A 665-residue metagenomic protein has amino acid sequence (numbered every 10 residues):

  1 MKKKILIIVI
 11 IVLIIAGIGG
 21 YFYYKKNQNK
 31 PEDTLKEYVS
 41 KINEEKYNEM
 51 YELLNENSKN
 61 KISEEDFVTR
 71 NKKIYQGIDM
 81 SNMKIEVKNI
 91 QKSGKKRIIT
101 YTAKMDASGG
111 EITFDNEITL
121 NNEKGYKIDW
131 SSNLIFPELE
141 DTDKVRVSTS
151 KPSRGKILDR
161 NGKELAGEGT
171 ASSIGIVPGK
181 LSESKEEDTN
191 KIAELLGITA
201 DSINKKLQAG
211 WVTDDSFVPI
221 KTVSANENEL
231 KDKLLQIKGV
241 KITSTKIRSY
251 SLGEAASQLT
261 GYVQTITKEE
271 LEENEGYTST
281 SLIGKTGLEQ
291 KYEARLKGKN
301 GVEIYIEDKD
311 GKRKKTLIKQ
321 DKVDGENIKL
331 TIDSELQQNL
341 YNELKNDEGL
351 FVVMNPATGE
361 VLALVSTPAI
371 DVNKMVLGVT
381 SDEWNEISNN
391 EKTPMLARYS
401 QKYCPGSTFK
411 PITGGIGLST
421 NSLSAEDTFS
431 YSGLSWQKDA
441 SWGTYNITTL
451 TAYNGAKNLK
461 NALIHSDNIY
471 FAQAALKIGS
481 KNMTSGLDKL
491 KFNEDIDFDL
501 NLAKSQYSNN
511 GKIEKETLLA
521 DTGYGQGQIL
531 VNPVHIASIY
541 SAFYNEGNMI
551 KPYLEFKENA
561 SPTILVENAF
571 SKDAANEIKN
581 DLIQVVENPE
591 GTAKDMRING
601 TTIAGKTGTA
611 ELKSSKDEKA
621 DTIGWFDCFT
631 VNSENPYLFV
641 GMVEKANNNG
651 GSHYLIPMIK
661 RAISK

Functional and structural regions predicted by a protein language model:
M1-I14, G19-F22: N-terminal Sec-pathway targeting helices
F22-K25, K36-E37, L53-S58, K104-D106 (+13 more regions): Second-shell loop/turn segments in exported
K25-K72: Core segments of small alpha/beta cavity-forming domains
Q28-E32, N43-E44, N60-E64, G94-K96 (+22 more regions): Solvent-exposed, acidic/flexible segments
Y38, P562, I656-K665: Short, gly/Ser/Thr-rich active-site loops of penicillin-recognizing serine hydrolases
R70-L350, I370-P394: Extracytoplasmic/periplasmic proteins that interact with beta-lactams or build/remodel peptidoglycan
D308-L317, A357-S407, I412-V643, G651: Beta-lactam-recognizing serine transpeptidase/beta-lactamase-like catalytic domain environment
F351-P356: Short hydrophobic alpha-helical segments used for membrane anchoring or interfacial signaling
